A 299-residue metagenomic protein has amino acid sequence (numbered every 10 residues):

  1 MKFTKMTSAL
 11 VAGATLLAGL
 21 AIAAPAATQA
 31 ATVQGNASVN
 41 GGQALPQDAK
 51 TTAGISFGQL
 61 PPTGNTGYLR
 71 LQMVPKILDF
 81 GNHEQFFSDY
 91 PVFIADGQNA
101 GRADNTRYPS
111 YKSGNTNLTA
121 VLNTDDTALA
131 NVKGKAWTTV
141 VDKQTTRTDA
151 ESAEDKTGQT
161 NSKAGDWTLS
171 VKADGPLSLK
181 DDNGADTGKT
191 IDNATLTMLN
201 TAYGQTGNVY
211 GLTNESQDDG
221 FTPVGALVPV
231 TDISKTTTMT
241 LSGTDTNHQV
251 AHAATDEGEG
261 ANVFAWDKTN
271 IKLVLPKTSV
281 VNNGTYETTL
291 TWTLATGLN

Functional and structural regions predicted by a protein language model:
K2, T7-A9, A23-N299: Signature of Gram-negative chaperone-usher
A12-I22: Hydrophobic core
